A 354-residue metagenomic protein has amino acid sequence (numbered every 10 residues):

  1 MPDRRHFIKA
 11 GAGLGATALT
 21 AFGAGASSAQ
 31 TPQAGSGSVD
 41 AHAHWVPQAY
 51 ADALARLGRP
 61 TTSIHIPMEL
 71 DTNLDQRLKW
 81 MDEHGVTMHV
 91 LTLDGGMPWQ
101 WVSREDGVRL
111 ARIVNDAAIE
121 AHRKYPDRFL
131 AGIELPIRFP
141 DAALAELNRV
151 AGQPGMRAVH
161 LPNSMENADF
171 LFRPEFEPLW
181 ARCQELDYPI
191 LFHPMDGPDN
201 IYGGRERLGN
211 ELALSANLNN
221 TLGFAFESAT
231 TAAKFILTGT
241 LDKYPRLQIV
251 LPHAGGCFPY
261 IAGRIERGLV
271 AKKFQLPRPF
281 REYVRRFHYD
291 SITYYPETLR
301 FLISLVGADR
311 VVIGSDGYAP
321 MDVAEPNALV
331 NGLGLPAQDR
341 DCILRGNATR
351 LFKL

Functional and structural regions predicted by a protein language model:
P2-G37, A41, P47-M88, D116-K124 (+7 more regions): Mid-to-C-terminal alpha-helical segments outside catalytic/metal-binding sites
D40-A41, T92, G132-I133, H160 (+3 more regions): Active-site neighborhood of phospho(di)ester-bond hydrolases with catalytic His/Asp-centered motifs
H42-H44, H193, H253: Histidine-centered divalent metal-coordination motifs
V46-A49, M97-W99, R138-F139, N167 (+4 more regions): Active-site environment of divalent metal-dependent phosphoester hydrolases
P47-D71, W101-V102, V108, P198-F226 (+1 more regions): Active-site gating loops and adjacent loop-to-helix segments of metal-dependent hydrolytic enzymes
T87, T92-T231: Active-site gating/metal-coordination segments in enzymes
L237-G239, K243-F280: Aromatic-lined glycan-binding groove of carbohydrate-active enzymes
R278-T293, S315: His/Asp/Glu-enriched short active-site or ligand-binding loop at hydrolase and phosphoryl-transfer sites
